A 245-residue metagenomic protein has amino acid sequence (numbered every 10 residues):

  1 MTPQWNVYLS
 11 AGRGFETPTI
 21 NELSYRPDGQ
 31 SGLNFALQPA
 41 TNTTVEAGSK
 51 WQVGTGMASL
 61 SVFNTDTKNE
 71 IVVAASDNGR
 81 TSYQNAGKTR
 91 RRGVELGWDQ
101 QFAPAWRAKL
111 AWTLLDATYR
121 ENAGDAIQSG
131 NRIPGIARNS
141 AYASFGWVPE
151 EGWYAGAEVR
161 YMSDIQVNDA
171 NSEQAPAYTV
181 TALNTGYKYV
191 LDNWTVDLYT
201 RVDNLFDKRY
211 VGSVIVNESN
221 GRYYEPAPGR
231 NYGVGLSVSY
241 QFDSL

Functional and structural regions predicted by a protein language model:
M1-T2, T17, G32: Signature of Gram-negative outer-membrane beta-barrel scaffolds
Q4-V7, T55-A58, A105-A108, E151-A155 (+2 more regions): Repeated loop/turn-to-beta-strand initiation elements of outer-membrane beta-barrel proteins
N6-G12, A36-Q101, A105, A111-T113 (+3 more regions): Membrane-embedded beta-barrel scaffold of Gram-negative outer-membrane proteins
F15, K68, Y161-Q166, Y187-L245: C-terminal beta-signal and adjacent terminal beta-strands/loops of Gram-negative outer-membrane beta-barrel proteins
I20-P27, L33, E70-N78, L115 (+4 more regions): Outer-membrane beta-barrel translocator domains and adjoining extracellular loop/strand segments of Gram-negative
N34-Q38, Y83-A86, Q128-R132, A170-Q174 (+1 more regions): Outer-membrane beta-barrel domain signature
T41-V45, Q52-G54, K88-R92, A137-A141 (+3 more regions): Residues that define the transmembrane beta-barrel architecture of outer-membrane proteins
V62-D66, Q84-N168, F206, S237-S244: Gram-negative outer-membrane beta-barrel transporters
